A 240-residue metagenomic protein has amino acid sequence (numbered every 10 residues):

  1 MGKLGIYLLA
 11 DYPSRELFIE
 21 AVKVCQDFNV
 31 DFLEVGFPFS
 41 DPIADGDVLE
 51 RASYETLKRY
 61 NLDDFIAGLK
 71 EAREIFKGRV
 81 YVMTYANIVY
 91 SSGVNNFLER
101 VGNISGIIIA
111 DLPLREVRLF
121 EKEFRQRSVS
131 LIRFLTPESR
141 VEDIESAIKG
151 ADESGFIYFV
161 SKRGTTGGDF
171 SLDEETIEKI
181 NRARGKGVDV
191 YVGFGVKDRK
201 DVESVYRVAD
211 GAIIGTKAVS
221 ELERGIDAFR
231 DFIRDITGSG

Functional and structural regions predicted by a protein language model:
M1-K77, A147-S154, D227-A228, R234: Conserved N-terminal beta1-alpha1 strand-loop-helix module at the mouth
G2-G5, I75-Y85, F124-T136, A183-G195: Short beta-strand/loop segments at the ligand-binding rim of alpha/beta enzyme cores
G5, E34, I108-I109, I132-R133 (+2 more regions): Conserved beta-strand positions in the central sheet of alpha/beta enzyme cores
L9-D11, P38-S40, M83-N87, L112 (+4 more regions): Active-site beta-loop-alpha junctions enriched in small/polar residues
R15-Q26, S139-D152, V192, V196-A212: Catalytic cores of alpha/beta
D31, S105, G155, D210: Receiver (REC) domain switch/active-site residues of two-component response regulators
F39-R51, L57-K70, V89-V94, I109-Q126 (+4 more regions): Active-site-adjacent beta->alpha loops and helix N-cap segments on the catalytic face of soluble alpha/beta enzymes
F97, F159-G211, K217: Active-site/ligand-binding-proximal alpha/beta "capping" segment
